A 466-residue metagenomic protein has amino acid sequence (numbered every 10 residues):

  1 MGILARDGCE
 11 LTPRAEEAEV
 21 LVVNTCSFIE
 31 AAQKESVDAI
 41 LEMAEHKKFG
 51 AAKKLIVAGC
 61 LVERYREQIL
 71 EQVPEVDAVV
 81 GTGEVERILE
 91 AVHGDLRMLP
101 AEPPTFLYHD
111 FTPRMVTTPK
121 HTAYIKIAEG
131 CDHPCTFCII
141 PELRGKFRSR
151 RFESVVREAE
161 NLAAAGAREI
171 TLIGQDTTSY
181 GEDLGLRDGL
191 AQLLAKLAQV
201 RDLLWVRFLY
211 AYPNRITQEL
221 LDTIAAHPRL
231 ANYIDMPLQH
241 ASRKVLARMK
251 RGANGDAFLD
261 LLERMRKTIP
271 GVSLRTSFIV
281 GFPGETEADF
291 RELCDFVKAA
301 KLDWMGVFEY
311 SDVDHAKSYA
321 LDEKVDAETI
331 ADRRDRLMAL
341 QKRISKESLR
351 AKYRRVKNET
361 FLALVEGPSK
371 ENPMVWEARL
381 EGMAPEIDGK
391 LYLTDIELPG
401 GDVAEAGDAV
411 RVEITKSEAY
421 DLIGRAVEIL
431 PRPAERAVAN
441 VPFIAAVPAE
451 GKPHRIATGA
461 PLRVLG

Functional and structural regions predicted by a protein language model:
M1-Y180, E219, I224, L230 (+10 more regions): Proteins enriched for Cys/Gly/acidic motifs involved in redox and nucleic-acid/cofactor modification
S27-A32, A167-Q192, K196, V200 (+3 more regions): Conserved glycine-rich "GG(E/T)P / GGGxP" loop and the immediately following alpha-helix in the radical SAM core
K54, E169, W205-R207, Y233-D235 (+3 more regions): Residues at or immediately flanking beta-strands
A58, I173-Q175, L209-A211, P237-Q239 (+6 more regions): Generic beta-strand/beta-sheet core signal
R66, G174-L184, I216-E219, L238-K250 (+4 more regions): Flexible glycine/acidic-rich beta-alpha junction loops that bind and position SAM and/or redox cofactors in anaerobic
C135, V155, L172, F208 (+7 more regions): Conserved, mostly hydrophobic/aromatic
A164, A191, K196-V200, W205 (+1 more regions): Radical SAM/AdoMet-radical enzyme domain recognition
A320-G466: Terminal RNA-binding accessory module
